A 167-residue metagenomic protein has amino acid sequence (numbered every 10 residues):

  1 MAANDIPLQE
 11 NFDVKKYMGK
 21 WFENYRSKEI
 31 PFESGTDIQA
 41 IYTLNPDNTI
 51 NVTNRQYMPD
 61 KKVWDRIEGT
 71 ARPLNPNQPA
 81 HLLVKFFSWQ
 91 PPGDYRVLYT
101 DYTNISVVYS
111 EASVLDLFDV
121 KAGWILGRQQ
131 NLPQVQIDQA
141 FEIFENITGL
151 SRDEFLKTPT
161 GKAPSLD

Functional and structural regions predicted by a protein language model:
M1-D167: A beta-rich soluble binding module of mature secreted/lumenal proteins
